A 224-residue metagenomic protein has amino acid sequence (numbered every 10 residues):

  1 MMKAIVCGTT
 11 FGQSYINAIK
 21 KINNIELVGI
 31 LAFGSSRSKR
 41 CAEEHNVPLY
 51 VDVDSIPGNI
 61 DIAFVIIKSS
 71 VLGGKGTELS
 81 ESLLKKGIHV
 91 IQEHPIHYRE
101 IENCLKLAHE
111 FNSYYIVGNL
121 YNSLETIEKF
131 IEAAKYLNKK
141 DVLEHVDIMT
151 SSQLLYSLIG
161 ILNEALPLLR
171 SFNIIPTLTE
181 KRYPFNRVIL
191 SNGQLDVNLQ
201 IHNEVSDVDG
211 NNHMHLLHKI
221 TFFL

Functional and structural regions predicted by a protein language model:
M1-H45: N-terminal Rossmann-like dinucleotide-binding module
I5-C7, L31, I66, G118 (+1 more regions): Short hydrophobic segments within beta-strands
Y15, H45-L107: Beta-loop-alpha module in the N-terminal Rossmann-like domain of NAD(P)-dependent dehydrogenases, especially those
L27, L49, V90, Y114-Y115: Hydrophobic beta-strand scaffold residues
V28, D61, E144: Conserved acidic residues
V51, Q92, V117-N119, P176: Short loop/edge segments at beta-strand edges and connector loops that shape dinucleotide/nucleotide cofactor-binding
H97-I161: A contiguous active-site-proximal alpha/beta segment in oxidoreductase catalytic domains
Y156-L224: Contiguous beta-strand/loop segments that form the cofactor/metal-binding neighborhood of enzyme cores
